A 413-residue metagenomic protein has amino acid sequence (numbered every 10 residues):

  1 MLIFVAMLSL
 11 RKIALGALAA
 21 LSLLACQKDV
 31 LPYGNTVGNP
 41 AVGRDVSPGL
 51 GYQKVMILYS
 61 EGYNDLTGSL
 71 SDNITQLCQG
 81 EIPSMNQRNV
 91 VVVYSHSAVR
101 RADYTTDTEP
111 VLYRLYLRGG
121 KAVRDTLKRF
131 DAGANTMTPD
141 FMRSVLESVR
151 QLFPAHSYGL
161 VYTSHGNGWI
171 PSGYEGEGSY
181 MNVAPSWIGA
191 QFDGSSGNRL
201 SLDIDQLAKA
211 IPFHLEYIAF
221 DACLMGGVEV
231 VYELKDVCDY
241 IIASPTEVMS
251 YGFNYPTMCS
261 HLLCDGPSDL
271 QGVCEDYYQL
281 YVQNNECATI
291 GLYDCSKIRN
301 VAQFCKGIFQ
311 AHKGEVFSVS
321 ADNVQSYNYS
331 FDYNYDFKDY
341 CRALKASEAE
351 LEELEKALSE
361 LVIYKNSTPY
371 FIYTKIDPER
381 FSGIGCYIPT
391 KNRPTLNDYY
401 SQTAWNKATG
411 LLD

Functional and structural regions predicted by a protein language model:
V5-A14: Bacterial N-terminal signal peptides that target proteins for export
I13-L21: Sec-dependent N-terminal signal peptides
L23-A25: C-terminal motif of bacterial Sec signal peptides marking the signal peptidase cleavage site
Q27-A155: N-terminal extension/subdomain marker
N35-V37, Q151, E175-D413: Terminal, contiguous helix-loop blocks that mediate binding/assembly
V55-Y59, N89-Y94, G159-Y162, E216-F220 (+2 more regions): Structural recognition of the beta-strand scaffold that forms the well-ordered cores of secreted hydrolase catalytic
S95-V123, A134-P212, A222-C223, V228 (+1 more regions): Catalytic-core segments of thiol-dependent peptidases
